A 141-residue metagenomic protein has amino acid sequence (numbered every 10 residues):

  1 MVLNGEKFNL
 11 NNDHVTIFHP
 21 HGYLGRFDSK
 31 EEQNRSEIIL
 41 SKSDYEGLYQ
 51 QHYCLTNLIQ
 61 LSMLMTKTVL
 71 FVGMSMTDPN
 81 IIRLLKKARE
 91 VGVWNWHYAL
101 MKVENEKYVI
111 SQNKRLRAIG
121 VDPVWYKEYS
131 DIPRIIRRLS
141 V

Functional and structural regions predicted by a protein language model:
M1-E6, I39-N57: Active-site glycine-rich loop that binds ribose-phosphate moieties when present
M1-T16, Y23-F27, N57-V141: SIR2/sirtuin-family catalytic core signature
H21-S43: Active-site-proximal loop/helix segment associated with metal-binding centers of metalloenzymes
Q33, Q50-Q51, Q60, Q112: Residue-identity detector for glutamine
